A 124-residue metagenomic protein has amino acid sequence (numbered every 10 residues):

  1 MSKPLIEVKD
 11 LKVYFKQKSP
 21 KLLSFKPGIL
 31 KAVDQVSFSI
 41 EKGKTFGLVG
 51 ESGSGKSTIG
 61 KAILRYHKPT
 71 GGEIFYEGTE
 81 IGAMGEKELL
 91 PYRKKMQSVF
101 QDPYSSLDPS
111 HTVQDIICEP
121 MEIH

Functional and structural regions predicted by a protein language model:
M1-H124: ABC transporter nucleotide-binding domains
